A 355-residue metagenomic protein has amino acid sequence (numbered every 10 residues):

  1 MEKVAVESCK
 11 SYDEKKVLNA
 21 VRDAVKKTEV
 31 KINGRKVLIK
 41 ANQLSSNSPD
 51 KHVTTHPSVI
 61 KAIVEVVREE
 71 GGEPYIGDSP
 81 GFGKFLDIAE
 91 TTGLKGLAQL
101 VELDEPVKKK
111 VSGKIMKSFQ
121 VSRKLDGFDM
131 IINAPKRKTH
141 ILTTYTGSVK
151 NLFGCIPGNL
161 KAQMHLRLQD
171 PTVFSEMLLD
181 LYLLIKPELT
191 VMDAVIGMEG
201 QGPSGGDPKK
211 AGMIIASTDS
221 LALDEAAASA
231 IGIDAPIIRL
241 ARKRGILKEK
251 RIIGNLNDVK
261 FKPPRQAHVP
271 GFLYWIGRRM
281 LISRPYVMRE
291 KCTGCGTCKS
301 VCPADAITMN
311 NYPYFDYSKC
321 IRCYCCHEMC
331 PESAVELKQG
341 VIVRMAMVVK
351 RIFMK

Functional and structural regions predicted by a protein language model:
M1-T293, K299-Y312, Y317, Y324-H327 (+1 more regions): N-terminal and secondary-structure boundary signal
